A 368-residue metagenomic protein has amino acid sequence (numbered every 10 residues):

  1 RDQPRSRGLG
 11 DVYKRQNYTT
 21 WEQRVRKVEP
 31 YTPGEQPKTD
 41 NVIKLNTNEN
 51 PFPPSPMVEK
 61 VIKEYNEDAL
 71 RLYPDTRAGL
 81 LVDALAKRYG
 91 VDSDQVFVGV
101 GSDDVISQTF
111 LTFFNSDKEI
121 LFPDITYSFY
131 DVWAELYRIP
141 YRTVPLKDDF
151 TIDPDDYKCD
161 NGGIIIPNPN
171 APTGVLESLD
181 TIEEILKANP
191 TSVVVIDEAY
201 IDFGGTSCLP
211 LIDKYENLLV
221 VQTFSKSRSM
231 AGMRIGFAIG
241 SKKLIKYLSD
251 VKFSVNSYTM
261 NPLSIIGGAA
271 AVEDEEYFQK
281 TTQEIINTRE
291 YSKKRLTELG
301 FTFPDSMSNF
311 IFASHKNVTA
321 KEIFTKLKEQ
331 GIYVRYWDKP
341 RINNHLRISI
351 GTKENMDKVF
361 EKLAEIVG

Functional and structural regions predicted by a protein language model:
R1-Y13: Single conserved hydrophobic/aromatic residue that forms the stacking wall/gate of nucleotide- or nucleobase-binding
K14-L72: N-terminal "arm"/small-domain region of PLP-dependent enzymes with the aminotransferase-like
R77, N217-T297, F301-P304: PLP-dependent aminotransferase class I/II
G79-E119, N317: Phosphate-binding glycine-rich loop
T112-W133: Conserved PLP-anchoring active-site segment centered on the Schiff-base-forming lysine
R142, L146-D202: Active-site phosphate-binding strand-loop segment of PLP-dependent enzymes
D180, K326-Q330, R335, K339-G368: PLP-dependent enzyme catalytic core of the Aspartate aminotransferase-like
I286, E298-Q330, L346: Conserved PLP-binding catalytic core of the aspartate aminotransferase-like
